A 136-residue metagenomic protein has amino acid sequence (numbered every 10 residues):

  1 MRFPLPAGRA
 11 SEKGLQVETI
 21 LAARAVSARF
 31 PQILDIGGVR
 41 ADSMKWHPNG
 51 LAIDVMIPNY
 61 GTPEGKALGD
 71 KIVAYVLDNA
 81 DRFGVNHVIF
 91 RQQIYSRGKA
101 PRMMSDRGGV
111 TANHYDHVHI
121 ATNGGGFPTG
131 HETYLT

Functional and structural regions predicted by a protein language model:
M1-I36, T122-T136: Intrinsically disordered, low-complexity, Pro/Ser/Thr/Asn/Gly/Ala-rich spacer/linker segments adjacent to signal
M1-R2, Q16-A23, L51-V55, F83-I89: Generic detector of short, locally flexible boundary/turn motifs and exposed helical patches
R2-P6, D35, M56, L68 (+1 more regions): General secondary-structure edge motif
G8-T19, K45-P48, T62-D70: Solvent-exposed, acidic/flexible segments
I20-A23, S27, W46, G50 (+2 more regions): Long C-terminal tail modules that include membrane-anchoring/sorting signals and adjacent low-complexity, intrinsically
I33-S43, G84-Q92: Surface-exposed patches in mature extracellular/periplasmic domains of secreted proteins
G38-I57: Short, surface-exposed glycine/acidic/tryptophan-bearing loops
N59-T136: Catalytic cores and adjacent binding grooves of peptidoglycan-active enzymes
